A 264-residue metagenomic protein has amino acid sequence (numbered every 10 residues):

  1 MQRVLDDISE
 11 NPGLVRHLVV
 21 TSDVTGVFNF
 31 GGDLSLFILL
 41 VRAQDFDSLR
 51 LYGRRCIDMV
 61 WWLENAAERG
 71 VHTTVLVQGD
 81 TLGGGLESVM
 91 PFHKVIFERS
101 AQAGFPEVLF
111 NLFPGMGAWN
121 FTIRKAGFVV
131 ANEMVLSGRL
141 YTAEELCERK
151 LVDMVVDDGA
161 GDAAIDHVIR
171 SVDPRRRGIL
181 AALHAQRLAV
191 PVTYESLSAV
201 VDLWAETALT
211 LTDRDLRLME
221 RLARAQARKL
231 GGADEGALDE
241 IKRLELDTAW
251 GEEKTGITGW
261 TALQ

Functional and structural regions predicted by a protein language model:
M1-D47, D58-T74, S100-A101, A237 (+1 more regions): A structural preference for short, pocket-lining loop segments at secondary-structure junctions
V20, D33, S88-M90, L146: Hydrophobic/aromatic residues within transmembrane alpha-helices of multi-pass small-molecule transporters
Y52-R54: Long amphipathic alpha-helix in the N-terminal Rossmann-like dinucleotide-binding domain of NAD(P)-dependent
E64-D80, P91-Q102, P106-R176: Crotonase-fold acyl-CoA enzyme core
G84-G85: Catalytic cores of alpha/beta
V152-L218: C-terminal long alpha-helix characteristic of the crotonase
R214-Q264: C-terminal non-catalytic accessory extensions
